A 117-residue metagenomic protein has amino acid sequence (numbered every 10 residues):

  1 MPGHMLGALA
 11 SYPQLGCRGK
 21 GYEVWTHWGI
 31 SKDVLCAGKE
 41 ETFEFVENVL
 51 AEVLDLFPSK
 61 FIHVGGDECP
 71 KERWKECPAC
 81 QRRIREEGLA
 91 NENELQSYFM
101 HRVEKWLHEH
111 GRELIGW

Functional and structural regions predicted by a protein language model:
M1-G116: Aromatic-lined carbohydrate-binding surfaces of glycoside hydrolases
